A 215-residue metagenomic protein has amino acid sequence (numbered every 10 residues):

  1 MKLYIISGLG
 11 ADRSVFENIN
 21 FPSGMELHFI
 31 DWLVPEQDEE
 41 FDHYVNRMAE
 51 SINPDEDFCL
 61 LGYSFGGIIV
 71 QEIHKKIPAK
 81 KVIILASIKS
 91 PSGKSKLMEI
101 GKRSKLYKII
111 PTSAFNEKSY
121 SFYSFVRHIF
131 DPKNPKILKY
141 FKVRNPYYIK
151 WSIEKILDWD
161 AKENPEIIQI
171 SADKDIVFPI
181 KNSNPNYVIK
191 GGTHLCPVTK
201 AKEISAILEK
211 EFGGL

Functional and structural regions predicted by a protein language model:
M1-E56, S104-F115: Active-site catalytic motif of lipid deacylating hydrolases and related acyltransferases
N18, E72-I73: Active-site signature of alpha/beta-hydrolase-fold catalytic machinery across serine- and Asp/Cys-nucleophile hydrolases
I30-W32, Y187-G192, V198: Short glycine-rich catalytic loops that host catalytic nucleophiles or stabilize transition states across multiple
D38-E39, G192-I207: Catalytic histidine-centered segment of alpha/beta-hydrolase-like enzymes
L61-V70: Gly/Ala-rich beta-loop-alpha elbow adjacent to hydrolase catalytic centers
P78-S113: Flexible "cap/lid" loop of the alpha/beta hydrolase fold
F115-L157: Conserved alpha/beta-hydrolase catalytic His-Asp/Glu region
Q169-S171, D175: Short beta-strand/loop motif that positions the catalytic acidic residue of the alpha/beta-hydrolase fold
